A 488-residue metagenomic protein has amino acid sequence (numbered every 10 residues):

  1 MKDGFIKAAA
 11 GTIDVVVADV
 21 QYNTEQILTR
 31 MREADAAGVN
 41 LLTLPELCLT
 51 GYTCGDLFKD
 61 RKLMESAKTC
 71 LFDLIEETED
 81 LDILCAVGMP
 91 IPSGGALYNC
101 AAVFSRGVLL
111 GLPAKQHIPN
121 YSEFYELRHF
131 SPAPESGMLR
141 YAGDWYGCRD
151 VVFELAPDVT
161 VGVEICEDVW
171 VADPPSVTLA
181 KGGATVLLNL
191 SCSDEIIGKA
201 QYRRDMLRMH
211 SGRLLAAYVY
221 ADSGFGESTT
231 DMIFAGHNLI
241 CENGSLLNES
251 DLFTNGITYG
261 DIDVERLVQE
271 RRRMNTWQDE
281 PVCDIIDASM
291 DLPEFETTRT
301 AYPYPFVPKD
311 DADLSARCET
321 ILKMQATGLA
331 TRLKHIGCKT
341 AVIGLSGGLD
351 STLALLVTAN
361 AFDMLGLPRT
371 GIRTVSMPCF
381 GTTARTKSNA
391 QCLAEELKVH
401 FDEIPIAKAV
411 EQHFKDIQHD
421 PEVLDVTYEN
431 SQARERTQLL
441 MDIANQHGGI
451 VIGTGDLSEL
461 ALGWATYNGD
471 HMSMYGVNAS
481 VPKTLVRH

Functional and structural regions predicted by a protein language model:
M1-G344, N360-R369, F401: Enzyme catalytic cores with a strong preference for nitrogen-chemistry domains
I27, Y218, R317-F362, T370-H413 (+3 more regions): Extended, hydrophobic alpha-helical segments in both membrane/secreted and soluble proteins
L47, C192-S193, S223, M377-F380 (+2 more regions): Short, ordered loop/turn segments at secondary-structure junctions
G51, E77, D82-I83, Q412-V426 (+1 more regions): N-terminal beta-alpha lobe that positions the nucleotide/phosphoryl donor in ATP/NTP-coupled carboxylate activation
C54-D56, S176-V177, A200-Q201, K387-S388 (+2 more regions): Short amphipathic alpha-helical segments
K115-I118, F124-C148, A156-D158, K181-T185 (+3 more regions): Active-site adenylate/phosphate-handling loop in enzymes that bind or generate adenylated species
L187-L190, Y302-V307, G337-C338, G371 (+3 more regions): Short acidic (Asp/Glu) and glycine-rich catalytic loops that position anionic groups and cofactors
I257-Y259, D287-Y304, L367-T427, A433 (+1 more regions): A conserved beta-strand->alpha-helix junction
